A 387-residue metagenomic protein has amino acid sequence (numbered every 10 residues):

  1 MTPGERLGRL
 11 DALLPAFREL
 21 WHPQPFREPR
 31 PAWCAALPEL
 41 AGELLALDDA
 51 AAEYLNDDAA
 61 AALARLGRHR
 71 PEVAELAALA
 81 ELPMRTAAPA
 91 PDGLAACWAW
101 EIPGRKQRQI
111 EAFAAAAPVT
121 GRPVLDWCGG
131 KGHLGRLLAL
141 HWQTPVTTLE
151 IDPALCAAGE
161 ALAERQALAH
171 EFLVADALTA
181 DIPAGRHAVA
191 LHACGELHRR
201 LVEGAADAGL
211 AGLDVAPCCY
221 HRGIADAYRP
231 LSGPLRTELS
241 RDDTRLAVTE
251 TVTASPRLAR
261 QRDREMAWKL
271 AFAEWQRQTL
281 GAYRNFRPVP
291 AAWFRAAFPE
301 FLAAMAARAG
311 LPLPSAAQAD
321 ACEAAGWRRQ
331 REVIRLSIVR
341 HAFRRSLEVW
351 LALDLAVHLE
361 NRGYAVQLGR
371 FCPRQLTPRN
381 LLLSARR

Functional and structural regions predicted by a protein language model:
M1-E39, L178, I182-R387: Class I S-adenosyl-L-methionine
A35-P118: Conserved Class I S-adenosyl-L-methionine-dependent methyltransferase catalytic core
G104, L125-G132: Class I SAM-dependent methyltransferase "Motif I" SAM/SAH-binding loop
K131-Q143: Conserved SAM-binding loop of SAM-dependent methyltransferases across substrates and taxa, primarily the Class I
P145-E150: Conserved SAM-binding motif I beta-strand of class I
G159-E160: Conserved SAM-binding loop
A167-A177: Conserved SAM-binding strand-loop segment of SAM-dependent methyltransferases
